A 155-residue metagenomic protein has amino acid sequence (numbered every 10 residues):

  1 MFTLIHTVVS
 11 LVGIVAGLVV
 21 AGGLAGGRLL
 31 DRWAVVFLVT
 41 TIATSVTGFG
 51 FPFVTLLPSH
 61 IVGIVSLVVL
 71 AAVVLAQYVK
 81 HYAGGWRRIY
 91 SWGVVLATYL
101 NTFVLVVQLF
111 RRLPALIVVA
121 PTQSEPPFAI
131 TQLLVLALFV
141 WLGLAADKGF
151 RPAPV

Functional and structural regions predicted by a protein language model:
M1-V155: Polytopic transmembrane helical bundles with strong interfacial aromatic enrichment
